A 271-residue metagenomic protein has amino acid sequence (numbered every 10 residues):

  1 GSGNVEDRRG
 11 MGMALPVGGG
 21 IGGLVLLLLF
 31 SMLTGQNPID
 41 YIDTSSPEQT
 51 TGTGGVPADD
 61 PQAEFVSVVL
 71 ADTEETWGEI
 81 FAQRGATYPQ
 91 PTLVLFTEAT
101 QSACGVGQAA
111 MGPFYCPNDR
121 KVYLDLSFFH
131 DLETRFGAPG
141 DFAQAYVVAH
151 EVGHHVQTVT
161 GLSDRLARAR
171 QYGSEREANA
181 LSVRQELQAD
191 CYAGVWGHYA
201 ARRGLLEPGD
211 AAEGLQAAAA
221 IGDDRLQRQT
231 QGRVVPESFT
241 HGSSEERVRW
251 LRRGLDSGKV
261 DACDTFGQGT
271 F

Functional and structural regions predicted by a protein language model:
G1-M11, P16, G20-T240, R249-D256 (+1 more regions): A Zn2+-metalloprotease active-site environment signal
E246: Conserved active-site and cofactor/substrate-binding residues in soluble primary-metabolism enzymes
